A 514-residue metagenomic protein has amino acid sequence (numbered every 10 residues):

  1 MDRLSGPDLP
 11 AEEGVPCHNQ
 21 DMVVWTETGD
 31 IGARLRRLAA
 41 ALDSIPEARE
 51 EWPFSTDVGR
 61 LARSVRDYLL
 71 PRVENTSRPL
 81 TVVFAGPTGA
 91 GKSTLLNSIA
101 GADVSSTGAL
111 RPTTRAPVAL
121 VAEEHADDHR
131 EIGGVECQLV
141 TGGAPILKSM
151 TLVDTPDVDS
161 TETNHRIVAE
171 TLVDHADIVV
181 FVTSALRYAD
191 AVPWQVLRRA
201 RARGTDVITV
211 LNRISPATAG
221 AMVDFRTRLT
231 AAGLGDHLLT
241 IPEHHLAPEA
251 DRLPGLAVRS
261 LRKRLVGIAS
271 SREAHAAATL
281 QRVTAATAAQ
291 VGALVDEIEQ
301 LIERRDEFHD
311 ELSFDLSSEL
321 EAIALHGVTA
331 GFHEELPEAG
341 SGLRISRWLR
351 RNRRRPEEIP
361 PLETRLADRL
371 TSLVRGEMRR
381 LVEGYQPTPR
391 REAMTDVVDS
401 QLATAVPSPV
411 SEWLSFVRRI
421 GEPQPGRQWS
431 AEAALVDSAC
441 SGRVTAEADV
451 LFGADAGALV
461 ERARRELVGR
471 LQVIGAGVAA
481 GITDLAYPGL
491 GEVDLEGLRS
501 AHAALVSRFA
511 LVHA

Functional and structural regions predicted by a protein language model:
M1-D21: N-terminal amphipathic/basic-hydrophobic helices that include classical n-h-c signal peptides and signal-anchor
H18-R78, P254-A257, R262-H513: Extended helical scaffolds that flank P-loop GTPase cores
V23-S149: Conserved G1/Walker A P-loop phosphate-binding module
L61-V65, S160-H165, Y188-V192: Short secondary-structure boundary/capping elements
H125-A126, D157-D159, L186-Y188, I214-A217 (+1 more regions): Conserved nucleotide-binding/hydrolysis micro-motifs of P-loop NTPases
C137-L147, I167-V179, T183-H237: Conserved C-terminal guanine-recognition region of P-loop GTPase G domains, centered on the G4
I146-T163: Switch II (G3) loop of P-loop NTPases
S215-H275: Canonical P-loop GTPase G-domain recognition
